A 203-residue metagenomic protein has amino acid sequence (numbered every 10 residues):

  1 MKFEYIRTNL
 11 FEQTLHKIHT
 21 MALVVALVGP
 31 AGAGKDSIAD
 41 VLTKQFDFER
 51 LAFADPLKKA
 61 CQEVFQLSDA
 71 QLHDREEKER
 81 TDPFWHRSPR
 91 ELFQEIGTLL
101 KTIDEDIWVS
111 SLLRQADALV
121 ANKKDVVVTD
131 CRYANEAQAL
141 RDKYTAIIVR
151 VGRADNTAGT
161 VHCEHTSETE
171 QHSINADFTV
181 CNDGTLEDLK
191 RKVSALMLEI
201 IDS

Functional and structural regions predicted by a protein language model:
E4-T20: Short, Lys/Arg-enriched N-terminal segments with co-localized hydrophobic residues within the first ~10-30 amino acids
M21-V25: Extreme N-terminal starter segment of soluble prokaryotic enzymes
V28-A31, R87, S111, E136 (+2 more regions): Small-molecule kinase domains that catalyze NTP-dependent phosphoryl transfer to phosphate-bearing small molecules
K35: Conserved lysine of the Walker
I38: Hydrophobic positions on the alpha1 helix immediately C-terminal to the Walker A/P-loop
K44-L51: Post-Walker A helix-loop "phosphate-sensing" segment adjacent to the P-loop in P-loop NTPases
D55-K124: ATP-dependent small-molecule kinase phosphotransfer cores that center on conserved nucleotide phosphate-binding segments
D130-Y133: Short, well-ordered beta-to-alpha junction loops that form the rim of enzyme active sites and present histidine/acidic
